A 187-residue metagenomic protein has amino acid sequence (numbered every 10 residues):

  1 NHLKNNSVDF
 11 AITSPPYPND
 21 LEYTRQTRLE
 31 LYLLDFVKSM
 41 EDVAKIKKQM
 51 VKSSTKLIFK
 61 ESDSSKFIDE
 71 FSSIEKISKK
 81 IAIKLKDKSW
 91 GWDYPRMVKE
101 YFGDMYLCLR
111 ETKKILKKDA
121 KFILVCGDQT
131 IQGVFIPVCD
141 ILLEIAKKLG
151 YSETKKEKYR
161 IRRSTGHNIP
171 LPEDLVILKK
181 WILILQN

Functional and structural regions predicted by a protein language model:
N1-T13, Y17-L124, D128-N187: Class I S-adenosyl-L-methionine-dependent methyltransferase catalytic core
